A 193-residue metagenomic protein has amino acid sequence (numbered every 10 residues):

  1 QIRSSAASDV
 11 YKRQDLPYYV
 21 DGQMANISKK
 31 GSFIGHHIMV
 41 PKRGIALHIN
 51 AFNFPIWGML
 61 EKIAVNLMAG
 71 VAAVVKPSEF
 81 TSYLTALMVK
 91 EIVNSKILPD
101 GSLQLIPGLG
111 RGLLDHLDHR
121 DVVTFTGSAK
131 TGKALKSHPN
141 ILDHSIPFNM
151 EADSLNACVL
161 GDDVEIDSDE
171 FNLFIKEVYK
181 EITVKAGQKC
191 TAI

Functional and structural regions predicted by a protein language model:
Q1-Y11: Single conserved hydrophobic/aromatic residue that forms the stacking wall/gate of nucleotide- or nucleobase-binding
S4, V40, H116-D118: A short, aliphatic-rich alpha-helical micro-motif
D21-K96: Conserved small-residue-rich beta-alpha loop and adjacent elements that most often cradle the phosphate/pyrophosphate
G35-H36, L103-T124, S128: A structured beta-alpha segment of the ubiquitous adenosine-cofactor-binding alpha/beta core
T85-M88, H116-L117, L135: Hydrophobic packing residues within well-ordered alpha-helices of enzyme cores
E91-K96, R120-V122, T131-I193: ALDH superfamily catalytic-core signature
